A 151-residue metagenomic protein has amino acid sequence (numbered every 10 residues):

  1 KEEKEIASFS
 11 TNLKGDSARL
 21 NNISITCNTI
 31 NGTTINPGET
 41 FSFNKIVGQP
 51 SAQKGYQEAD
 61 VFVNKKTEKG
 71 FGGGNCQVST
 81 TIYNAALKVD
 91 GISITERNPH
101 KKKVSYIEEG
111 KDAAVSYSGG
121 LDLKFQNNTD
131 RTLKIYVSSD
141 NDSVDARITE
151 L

Functional and structural regions predicted by a protein language model:
K1-L151: Well-ordered beta-sheet/strand-loop patches within structured domains
